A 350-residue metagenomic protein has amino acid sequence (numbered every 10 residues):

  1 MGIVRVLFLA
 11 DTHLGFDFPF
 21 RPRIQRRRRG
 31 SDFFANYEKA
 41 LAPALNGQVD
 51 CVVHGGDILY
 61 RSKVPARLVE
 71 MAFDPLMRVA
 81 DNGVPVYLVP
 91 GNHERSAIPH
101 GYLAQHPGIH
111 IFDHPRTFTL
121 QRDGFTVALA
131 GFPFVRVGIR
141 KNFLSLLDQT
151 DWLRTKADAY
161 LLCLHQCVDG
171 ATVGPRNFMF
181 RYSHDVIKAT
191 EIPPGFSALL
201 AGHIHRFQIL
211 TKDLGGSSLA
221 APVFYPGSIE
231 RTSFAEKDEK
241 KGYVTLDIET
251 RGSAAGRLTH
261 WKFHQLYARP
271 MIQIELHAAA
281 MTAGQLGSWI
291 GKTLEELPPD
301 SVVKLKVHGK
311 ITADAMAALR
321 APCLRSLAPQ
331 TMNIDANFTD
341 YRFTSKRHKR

Functional and structural regions predicted by a protein language model:
M1-E70: N-terminal active-site segment of His-dependent metallophosphoesterases
G2, I248-R350: Accessory, non-catalytic peripheral segments of nucleic-acid enzymes
I3, Q48, D158, G195 (+1 more regions): Short loop/turn motifs at secondary-structure junctions
G30, L45-N46, M77-D81, E295-P298: Residue-level signal for alpha-helix termini/capping positions
Y37-Q48, L147-D151, A283-L297: A short, well-ordered alpha-helical element
C51, S62-F234, D238-K240: His/Asp/Glu-rich metal-coordinating catalytic cores of metallo-dependent phosphodiesterases/hydrolases acting on
